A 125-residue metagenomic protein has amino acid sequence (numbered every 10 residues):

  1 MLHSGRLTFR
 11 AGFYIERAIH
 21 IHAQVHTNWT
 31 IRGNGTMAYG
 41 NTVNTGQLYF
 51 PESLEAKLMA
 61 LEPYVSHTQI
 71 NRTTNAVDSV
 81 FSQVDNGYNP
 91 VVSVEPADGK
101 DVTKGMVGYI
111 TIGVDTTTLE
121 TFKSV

Functional and structural regions predicted by a protein language model:
M1-G5: Aromatic sugar-binding surface patches on proteins that engage polysaccharides or sugar-phosphate polymers
L7-V125: Feature of secretome-associated and extracellular-like proteins
